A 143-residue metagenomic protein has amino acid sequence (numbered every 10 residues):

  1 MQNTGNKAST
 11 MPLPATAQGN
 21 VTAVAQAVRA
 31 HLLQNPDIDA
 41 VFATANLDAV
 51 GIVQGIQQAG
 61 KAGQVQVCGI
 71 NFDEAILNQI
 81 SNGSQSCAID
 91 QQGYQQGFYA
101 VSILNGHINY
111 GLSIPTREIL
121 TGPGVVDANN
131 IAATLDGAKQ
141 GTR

Functional and structural regions predicted by a protein language model:
M1-A27, F42-D48, I70-A75, Q91-Y99: Hinge/beta->alpha junction and helix N-cap segments in small-molecule ligand-binding domains
M1-S9, Q34-D37, Q57-Q64: Short helix-capping segments at alpha-helix termini
N3-T4, G93-R143: Hinge/cleft segment of the Venus flytrap/periplasmic-binding protein
M11-A15, A88-I89, T121, V126: Hydrophobic residues at beta-strand termini and immediately following loops that shape nucleotide-binding pockets
M11-P12, Q66-C68, R117-L120: Beta-strand segments within the central parallel beta-sheet cores of soluble alpha/beta enzyme folds
T22-L33, V50, Q54, N78 (+2 more regions): Solvent-exposed, polar/charged alpha-helical surfaces in well-ordered, non-transmembrane soluble domains, broadly
F42-S86, V126-D127: Venus flytrap/periplasmic-binding-protein-like
